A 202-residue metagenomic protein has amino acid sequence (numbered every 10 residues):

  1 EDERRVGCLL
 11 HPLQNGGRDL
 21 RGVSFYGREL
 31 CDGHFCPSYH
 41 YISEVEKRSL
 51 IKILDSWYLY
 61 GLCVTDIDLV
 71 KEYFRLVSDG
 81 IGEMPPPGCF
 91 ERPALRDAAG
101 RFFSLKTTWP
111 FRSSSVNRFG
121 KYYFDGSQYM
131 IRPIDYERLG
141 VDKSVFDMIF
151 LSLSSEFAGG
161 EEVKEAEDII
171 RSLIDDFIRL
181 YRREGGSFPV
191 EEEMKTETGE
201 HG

Functional and structural regions predicted by a protein language model:
D2-R5, L10-G202: Short loop/turn segments that flank or connect secondary-structure elements
